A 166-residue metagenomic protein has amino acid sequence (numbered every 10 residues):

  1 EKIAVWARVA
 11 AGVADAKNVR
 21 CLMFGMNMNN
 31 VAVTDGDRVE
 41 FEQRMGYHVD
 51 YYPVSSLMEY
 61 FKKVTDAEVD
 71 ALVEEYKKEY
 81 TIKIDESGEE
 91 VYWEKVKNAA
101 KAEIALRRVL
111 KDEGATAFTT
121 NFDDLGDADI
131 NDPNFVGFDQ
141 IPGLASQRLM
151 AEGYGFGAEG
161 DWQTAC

Functional and structural regions predicted by a protein language model:
E1-C166: An N-terminal assembly and electron-transfer interface module characteristic of large anaerobic redox and radical
